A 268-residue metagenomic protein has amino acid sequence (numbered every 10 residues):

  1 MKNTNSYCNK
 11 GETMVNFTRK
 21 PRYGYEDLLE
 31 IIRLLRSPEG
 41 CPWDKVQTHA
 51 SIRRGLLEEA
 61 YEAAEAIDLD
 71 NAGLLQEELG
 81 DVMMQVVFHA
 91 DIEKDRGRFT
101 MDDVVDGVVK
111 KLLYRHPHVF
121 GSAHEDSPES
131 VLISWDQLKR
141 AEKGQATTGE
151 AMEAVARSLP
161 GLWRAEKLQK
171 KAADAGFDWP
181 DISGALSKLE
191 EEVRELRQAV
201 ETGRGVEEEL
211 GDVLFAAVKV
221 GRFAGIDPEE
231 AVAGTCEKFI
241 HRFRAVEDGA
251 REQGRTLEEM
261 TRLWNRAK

Functional and structural regions predicted by a protein language model:
K2-E78, M84-L210, L214-K268: Flexible "arm" and connector segments at domain edges
